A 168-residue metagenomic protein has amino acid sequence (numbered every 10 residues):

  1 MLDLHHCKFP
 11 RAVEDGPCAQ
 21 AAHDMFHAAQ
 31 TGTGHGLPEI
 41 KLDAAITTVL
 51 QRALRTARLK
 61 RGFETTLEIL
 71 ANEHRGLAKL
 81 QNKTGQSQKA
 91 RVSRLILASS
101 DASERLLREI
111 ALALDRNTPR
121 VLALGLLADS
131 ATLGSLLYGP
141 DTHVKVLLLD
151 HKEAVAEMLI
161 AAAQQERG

Functional and structural regions predicted by a protein language model:
M1-N72: N-terminal, charge-rich interaction modules
T33-G36, L59, A98-D101, R120-G125: Short linear motifs at secondary-structure transitions and domain/linker junctions
V49, A53, I69, A113 (+3 more regions): Residues that form generic nucleotide/phosphate-binding pockets
T56-A57, E64-S93, R105-L126, S130: Positively charged, polar, low-complexity stretches
V92-S100, L148: Acidic beta-strand-to-loop metal/phosphate-binding motif
S99-A102, R116, G139: Amphipathic alpha-helical interaction surfaces
S100-L106, K152-A154: Gly/Ser/Thr-rich loops at beta-strand to alpha-helix junctions that form or flank small-molecule/cofactor-binding
L124-G168: Helix-rich interaction surfaces within compact, conserved domain-sized segments that mediate assembly or partner
